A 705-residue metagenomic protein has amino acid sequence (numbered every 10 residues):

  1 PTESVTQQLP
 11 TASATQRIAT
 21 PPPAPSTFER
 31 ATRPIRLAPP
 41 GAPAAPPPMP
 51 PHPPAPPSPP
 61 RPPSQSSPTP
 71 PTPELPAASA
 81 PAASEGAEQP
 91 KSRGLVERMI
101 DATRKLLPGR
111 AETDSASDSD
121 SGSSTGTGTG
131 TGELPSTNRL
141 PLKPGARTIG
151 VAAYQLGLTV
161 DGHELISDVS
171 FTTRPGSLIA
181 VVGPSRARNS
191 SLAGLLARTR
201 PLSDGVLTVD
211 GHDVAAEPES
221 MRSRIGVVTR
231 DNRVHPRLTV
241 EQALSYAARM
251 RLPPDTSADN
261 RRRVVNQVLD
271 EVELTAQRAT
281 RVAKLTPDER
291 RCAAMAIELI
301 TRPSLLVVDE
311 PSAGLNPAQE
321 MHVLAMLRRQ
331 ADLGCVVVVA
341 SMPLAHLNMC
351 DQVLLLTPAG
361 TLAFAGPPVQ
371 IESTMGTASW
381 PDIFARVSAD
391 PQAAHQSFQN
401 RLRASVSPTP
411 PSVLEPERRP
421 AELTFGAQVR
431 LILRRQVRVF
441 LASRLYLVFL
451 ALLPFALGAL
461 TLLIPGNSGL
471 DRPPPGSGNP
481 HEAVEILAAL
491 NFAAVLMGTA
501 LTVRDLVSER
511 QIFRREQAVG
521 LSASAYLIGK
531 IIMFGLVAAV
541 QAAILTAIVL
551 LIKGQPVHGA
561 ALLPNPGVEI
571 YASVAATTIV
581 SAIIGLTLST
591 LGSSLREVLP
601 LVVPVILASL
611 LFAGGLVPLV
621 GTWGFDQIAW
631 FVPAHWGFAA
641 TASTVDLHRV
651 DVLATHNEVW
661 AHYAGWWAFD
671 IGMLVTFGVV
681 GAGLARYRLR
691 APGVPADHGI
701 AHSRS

Functional and structural regions predicted by a protein language model:
V5, P10, R17-D118, G126-L156 (+8 more regions): Topological signature of polytopic alpha-helical transporters
A197: Helix-to-loop junction immediately C-terminal to a conserved catalytic motif
V206-S220: ABC ATPase NBD Q-loop/coupling interface
D231, P236-P253: Q-loop/switch helix immediately C-terminal to the Walker
N260-Q277: Conserved ABC ATPase "signature" region
M295, V323: Hydrophobic anchor residue at the start of the ABC signature
E298-L299: ABC ATPase C-loop
L441-S705: Membrane-spanning alpha-helical segments of multipass transporters and channels
